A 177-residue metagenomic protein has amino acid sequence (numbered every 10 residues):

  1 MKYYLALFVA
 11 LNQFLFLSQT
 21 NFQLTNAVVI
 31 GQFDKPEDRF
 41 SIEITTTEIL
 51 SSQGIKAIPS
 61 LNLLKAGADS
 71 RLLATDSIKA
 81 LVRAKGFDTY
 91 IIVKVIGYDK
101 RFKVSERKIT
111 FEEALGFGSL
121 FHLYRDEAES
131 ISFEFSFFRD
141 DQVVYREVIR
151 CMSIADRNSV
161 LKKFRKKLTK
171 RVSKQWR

Functional and structural regions predicted by a protein language model:
M1-N21: Bacterial Sec-dependent N-terminal signal peptides
L5, F16, F111, K170 (+1 more regions): Intrinsically disordered, low-complexity segments enriched in glycine/proline and serine/threonine
L7, I30, R150: Residues in well-ordered beta-strands of folded domains
T20-L24, F102-V104, G118-R177: C-terminal/domain-edge helix-coil "capping" segments
L24-N26, Q32-D99: N-terminal segment of the mature soluble domain
T46, D76-S77, I109-T110, K162-R165: Short, charged/polar low-complexity linear motifs in solvent-exposed/disordered segments
Q53, S70-A74, S105, K167 (+1 more regions): Short amphipathic alpha-helical patches
T75-R139: Surface-exposed short loop/turn segments
